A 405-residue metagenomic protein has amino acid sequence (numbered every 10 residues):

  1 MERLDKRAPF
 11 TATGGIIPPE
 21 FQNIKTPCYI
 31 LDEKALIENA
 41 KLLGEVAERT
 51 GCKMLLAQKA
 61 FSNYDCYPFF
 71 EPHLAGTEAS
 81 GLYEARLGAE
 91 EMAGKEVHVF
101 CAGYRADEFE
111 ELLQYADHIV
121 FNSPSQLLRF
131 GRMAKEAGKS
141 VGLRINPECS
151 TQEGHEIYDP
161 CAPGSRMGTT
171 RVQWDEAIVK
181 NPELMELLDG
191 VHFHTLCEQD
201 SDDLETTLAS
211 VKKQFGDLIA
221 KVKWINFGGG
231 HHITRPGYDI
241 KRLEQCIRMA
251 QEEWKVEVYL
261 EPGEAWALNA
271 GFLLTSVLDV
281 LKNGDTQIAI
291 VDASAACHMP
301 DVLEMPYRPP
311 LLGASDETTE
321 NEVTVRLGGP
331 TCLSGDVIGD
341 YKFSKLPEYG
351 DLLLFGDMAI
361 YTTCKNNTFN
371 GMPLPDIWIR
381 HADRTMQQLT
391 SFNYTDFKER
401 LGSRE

Functional and structural regions predicted by a protein language model:
M1-I16: Acidic, low-complexity proline/glycine-rich segments
A12-G94, F100-Y104, E108, S294 (+2 more regions): N-terminal capping/small domains of soluble enzymes
C52-W224: Active-site-proximal beta-alpha core segment in soluble small-molecule metabolic enzymes
A57, T195-L196, I225-T234, P262-E264: Glycine-rich beta-strand-to-loop/alpha-helix junction loops that act as flexible
C149-T151, C197, I233, W266 (+1 more regions): Feature marks short, surface-exposed loop/turn motifs that line or immediately flank catalytic pockets and channel
D200-K221, H232-V258: Extended, folded domain segments that form the structural surfaces/walls around functional sites
C246, E257, P262-E405: Charged (often Lys/Glu-rich) extended helix/loop segments that serve as interaction or gating elements
